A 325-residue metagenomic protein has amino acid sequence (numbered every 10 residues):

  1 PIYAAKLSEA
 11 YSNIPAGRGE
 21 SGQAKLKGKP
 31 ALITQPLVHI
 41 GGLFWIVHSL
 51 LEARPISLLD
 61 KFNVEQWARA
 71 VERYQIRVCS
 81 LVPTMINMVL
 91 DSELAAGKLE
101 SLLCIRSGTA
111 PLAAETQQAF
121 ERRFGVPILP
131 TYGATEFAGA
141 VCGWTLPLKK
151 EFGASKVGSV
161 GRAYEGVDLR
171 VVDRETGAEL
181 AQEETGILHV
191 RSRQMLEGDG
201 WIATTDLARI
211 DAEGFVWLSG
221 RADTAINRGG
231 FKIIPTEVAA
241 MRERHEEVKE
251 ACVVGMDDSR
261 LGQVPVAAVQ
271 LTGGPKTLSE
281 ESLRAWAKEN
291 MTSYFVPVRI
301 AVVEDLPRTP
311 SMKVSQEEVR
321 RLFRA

Functional and structural regions predicted by a protein language model:
I2-P30, V38-R77, S92: Conserved AMP-binding/adenylation subdomain of ANL enzymes
T34-H39, T84: Conserved AMP-binding
L51, I76-L81, L90-S155, D168: Gly/Ser/Thr-rich phosphate-binding loop
C79, S192, T205-F295, D305 (+1 more regions): AMP-binding/adenylate-forming catalytic core of the ANL superfamily
T109, G133, G161, D206 (+1 more regions): Active-site glycine-centered loops adjacent to acidic/histidine catalytic or metal-binding residues that shape
V157-A163, E179: Short Gly/Pro-enriched turn/cap motifs at secondary-structure boundaries
D168-H189, D211-E213, G274-E280, V314-S315: Conserved beta-loop-beta connector loops within the AMP-binding
G177, V303-F323: Flexible lysine-rich "adenylation lid" loop at the C-terminal edge of ANL adenylation domains
